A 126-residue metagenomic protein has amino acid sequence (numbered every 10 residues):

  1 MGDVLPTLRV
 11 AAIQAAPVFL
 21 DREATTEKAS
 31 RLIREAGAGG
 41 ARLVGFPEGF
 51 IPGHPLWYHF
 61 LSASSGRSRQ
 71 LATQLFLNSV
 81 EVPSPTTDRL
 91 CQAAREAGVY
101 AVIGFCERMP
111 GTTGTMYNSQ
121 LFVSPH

Functional and structural regions predicted by a protein language model:
M1-T7: Basic/polar N-terminal segments that are highly enriched at the extreme N-terminus, encompassing both cleavable
T7-P17, S119: Active-site-proximal beta-strand elements of phosphoester/diester hydrolases
Q14-R31: N-terminal phosphate-binding loop and adjacent alpha-helix
R22, R34-P125: Cys-nucleophile CN-hydrolase/nitrilase-fold catalytic domain and related Cys-dependent amidase chemistry that acts on
